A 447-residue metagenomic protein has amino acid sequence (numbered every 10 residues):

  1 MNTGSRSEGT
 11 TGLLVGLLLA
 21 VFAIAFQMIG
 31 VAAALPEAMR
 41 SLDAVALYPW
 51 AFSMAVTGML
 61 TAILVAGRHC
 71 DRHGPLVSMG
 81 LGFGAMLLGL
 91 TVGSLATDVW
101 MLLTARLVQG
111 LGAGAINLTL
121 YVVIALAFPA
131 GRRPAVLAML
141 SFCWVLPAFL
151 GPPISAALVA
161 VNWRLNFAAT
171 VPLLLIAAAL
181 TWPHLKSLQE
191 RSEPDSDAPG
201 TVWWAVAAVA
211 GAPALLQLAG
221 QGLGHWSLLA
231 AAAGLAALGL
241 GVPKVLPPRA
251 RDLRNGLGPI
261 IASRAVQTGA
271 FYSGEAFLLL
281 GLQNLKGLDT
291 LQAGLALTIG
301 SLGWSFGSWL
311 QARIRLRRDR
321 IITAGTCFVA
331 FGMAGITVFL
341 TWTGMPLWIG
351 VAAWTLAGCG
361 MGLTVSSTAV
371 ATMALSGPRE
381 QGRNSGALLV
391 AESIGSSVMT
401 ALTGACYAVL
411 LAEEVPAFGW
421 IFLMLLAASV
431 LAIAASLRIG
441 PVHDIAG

Functional and structural regions predicted by a protein language model:
M1-G9, E190-S192, L437-G447: Intrinsic disorder in cytosolic terminal tails and internal cytosolic loops of multi-pass membrane transporters
T10-A33, A46-A55, T61-V65, L76 (+3 more regions): 12-transmembrane solute porter fold
R40-S41, D71-R72, S94-T97, L126-P129 (+5 more regions): Membrane-helix boundary and inter-helical linker elements of multi-pass secondary transporters
S41-D43, G74, L95-M101, P129 (+2 more regions): Helix-breaking motifs and short loop linkers at transmembrane-helix boundaries and internal kinks in secondary membrane
L60, H69-S196: Helix-loop-helix hairpins in multi-pass membrane proteins, especially solute transporters
M79, R132-C143, P194-W204, R251-R264 (+1 more regions): Cytoplasmic-side transmembrane-helix entry/capping segments in multi-pass membrane proteins
T104, V159-L165, Q217-L228, Q283-L291 (+2 more regions): Membrane-helix interface and helix-disruption motif detector
A160-R264, A270, E275: Hydrophobic transmembrane-helix bundles of small-molecule transporters
